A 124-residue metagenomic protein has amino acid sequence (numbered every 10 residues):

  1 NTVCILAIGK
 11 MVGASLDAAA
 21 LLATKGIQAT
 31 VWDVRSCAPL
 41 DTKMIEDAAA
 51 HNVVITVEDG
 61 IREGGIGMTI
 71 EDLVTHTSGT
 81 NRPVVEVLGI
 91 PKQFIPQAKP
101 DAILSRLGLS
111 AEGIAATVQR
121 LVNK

Functional and structural regions predicted by a protein language model:
N1-K124: Thiamine diphosphate
